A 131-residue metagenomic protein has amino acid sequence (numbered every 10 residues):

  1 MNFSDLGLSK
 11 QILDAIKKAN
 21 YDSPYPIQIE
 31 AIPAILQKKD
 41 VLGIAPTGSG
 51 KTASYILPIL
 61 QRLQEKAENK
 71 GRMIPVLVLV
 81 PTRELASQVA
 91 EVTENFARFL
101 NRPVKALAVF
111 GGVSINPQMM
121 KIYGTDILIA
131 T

Functional and structural regions predicted by a protein language model:
M1-I44, Q61: Conserved pre-motif I regulatory segment
F3, S54-L57, T82: Generic secondary-structure boundary/loop-capping signal
D5, K10-D14, K18, N69-A130: Conserved nucleic-acid-binding Ia/Ib motif block in the N-terminal RecA-like helicase ATPase lobe
P26, S54, I129: Short aromatic/basic micro-patch
I29-V41, T52-K70, V92-A97: Walker A/P-loop NTP-binding motif
A45-S49: The conserved Walker
